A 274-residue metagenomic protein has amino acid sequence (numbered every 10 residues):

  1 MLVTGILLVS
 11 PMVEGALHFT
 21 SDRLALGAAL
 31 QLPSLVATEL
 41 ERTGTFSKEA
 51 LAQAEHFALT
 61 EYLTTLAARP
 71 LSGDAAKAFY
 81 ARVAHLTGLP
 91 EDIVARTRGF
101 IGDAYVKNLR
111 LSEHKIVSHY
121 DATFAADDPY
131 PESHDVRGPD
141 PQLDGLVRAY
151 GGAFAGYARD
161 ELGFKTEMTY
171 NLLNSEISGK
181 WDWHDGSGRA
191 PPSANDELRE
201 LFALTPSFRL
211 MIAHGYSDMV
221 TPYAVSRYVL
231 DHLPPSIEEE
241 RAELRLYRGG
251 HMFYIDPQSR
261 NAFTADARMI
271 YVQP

Functional and structural regions predicted by a protein language model:
M1-G88: A catalytic-pocket lid/entrance helix-loop region that shapes and gates access to the active site across common
M1-L2, H232-R241, Q273-P274: Secondary-structure transition/capping motifs at alpha-helix termini and the adjoining loop/turn into the next element
L8, L244-G250: Short glycine-rich catalytic loops that host catalytic nucleophiles or stabilize transition states across multiple
H18-T20, T221-S226, I255-P257: A short acidic (Asp/Glu
G73-H214, M219-V220: Alpha/beta-hydrolase fold catalytic core
F208, P222-H232: Short alpha-helix in the alpha/beta-hydrolase fold that links the catalytic acid
R248-R260: Catalytic histidine-centered segment of alpha/beta-hydrolase-like enzymes
D266-P274: C-terminal alpha-helix
